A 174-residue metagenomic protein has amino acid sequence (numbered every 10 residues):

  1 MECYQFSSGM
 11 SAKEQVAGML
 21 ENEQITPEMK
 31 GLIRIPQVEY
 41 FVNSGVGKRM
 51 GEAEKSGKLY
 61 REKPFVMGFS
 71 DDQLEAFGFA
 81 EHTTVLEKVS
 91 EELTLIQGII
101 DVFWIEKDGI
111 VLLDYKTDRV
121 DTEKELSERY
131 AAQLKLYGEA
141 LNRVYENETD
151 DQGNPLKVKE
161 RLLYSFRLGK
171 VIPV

Functional and structural regions predicted by a protein language model:
M1-V85, V89: A non-catalytic, helix-rich entry segment at domain boundaries
Q73-V174: Mg2+/Mn2+-dependent nuclease catalytic core
